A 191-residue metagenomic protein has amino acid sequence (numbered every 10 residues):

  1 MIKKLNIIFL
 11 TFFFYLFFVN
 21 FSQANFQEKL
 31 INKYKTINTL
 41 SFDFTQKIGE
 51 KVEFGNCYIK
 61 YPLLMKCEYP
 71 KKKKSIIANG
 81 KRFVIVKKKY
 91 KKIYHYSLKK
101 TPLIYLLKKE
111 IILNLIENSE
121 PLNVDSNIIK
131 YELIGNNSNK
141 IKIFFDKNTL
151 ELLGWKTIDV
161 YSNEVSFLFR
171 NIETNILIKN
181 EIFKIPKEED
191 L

Functional and structural regions predicted by a protein language model:
K4-Q23: Classical Sec-dependent N-terminal signal peptides that target proteins to the secretory pathway
S22-N32: Cleaved targeting-peptide boundary
N32-V52: A short, Trp-centered hydrophobic/proline-enriched beta-strand micro-motif
F44, M65-Y69, F83-V86, Y131 (+1 more regions): Short hydrophobic/aromatic-rich beta-strand segments that constitute the beta-sheet cores of beta-sandwich/beta-barrel
I48-E50, K89, Y161: Solvent-exposed strand-loop boundary residues in beta-sheet-rich modules
C57-Y105, V165: An acidic-aromatic
K89-I128: Flexible, surface-exposed loop/linker segments and immediately adjacent secondary-structure boundaries
N114-L191: Gly/Pro-enriched, hydrophobic low-complexity segments that function as extracytoplasmic propeptides/linkers
